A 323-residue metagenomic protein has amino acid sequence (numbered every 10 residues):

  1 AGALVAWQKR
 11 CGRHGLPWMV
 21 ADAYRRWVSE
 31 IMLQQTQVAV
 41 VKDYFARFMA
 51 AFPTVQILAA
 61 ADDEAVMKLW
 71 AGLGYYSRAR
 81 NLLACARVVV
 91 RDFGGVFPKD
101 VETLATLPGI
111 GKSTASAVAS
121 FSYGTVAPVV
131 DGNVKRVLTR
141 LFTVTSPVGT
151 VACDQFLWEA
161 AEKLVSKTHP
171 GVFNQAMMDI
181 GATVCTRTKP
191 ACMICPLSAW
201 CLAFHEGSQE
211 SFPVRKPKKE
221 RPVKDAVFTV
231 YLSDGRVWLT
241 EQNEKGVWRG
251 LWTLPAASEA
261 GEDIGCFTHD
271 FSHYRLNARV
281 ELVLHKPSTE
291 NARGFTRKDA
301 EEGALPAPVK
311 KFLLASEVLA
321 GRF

Functional and structural regions predicted by a protein language model:
A1-H14, M19, A182-F323: Intrinsically disordered, low-complexity, charged terminal extensions of DNA damage-control enzymes
G2-M193, L197-E206, E210, V223: Catalytic cores of DNA base-excision repair glycosylases
